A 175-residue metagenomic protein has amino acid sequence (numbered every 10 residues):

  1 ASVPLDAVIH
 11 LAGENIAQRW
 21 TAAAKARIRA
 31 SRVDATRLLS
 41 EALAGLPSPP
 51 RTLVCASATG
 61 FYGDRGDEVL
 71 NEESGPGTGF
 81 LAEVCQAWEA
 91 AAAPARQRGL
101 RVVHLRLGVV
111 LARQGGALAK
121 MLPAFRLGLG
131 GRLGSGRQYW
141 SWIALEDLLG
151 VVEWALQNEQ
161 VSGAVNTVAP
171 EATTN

Functional and structural regions predicted by a protein language model:
A1-A35: NAD(P)H-binding glycine-rich loop region in Rossmannoid oxidoreductase-like domains and their noncatalytic homologs
R27-A35, P76-E83, A87, I143: Glycine-rich NAD(P)-binding loop of the Rossmann-fold in SDR/ketoreductase-type enzymes
R37-G79: Conserved Rossmann-fold NAD(P)-dependent oxidoreductase catalytic core, especially the SDR/UDP-sugar
S57, A90-R113: Conserved beta-loop-beta element that borders a ligand/cofactor-binding pocket
P76-L81, G108-G115, S135-L145, L156: Glycine-rich "substrate-gating" loop/helix at the edge of Rossmann-like oxidoreductase active sites
Q86, R98-L100, L111-K120, W154-V165: Glycine/proline-rich active-site loop of Rossmann-fold NAD(P)-dependent oxidoreductases
L122-G130, Q138-P170: Alpha-helical substrate-binding/gating segment
